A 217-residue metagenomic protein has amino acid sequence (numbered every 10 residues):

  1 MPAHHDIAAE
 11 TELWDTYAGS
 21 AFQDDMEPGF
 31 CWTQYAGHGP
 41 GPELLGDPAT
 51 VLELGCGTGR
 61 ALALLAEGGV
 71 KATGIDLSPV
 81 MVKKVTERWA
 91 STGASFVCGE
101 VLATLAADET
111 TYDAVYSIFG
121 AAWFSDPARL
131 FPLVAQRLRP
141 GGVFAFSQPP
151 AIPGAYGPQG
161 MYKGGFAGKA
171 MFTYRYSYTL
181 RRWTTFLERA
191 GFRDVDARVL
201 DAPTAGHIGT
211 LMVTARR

Functional and structural regions predicted by a protein language model:
M1-D47, R60: Conserved class I S-adenosyl-L-methionine
L52, T58-T104: Class I SAM-dependent methyltransferase SAM/SAH-binding core
A106-V115: A short acidic, Gly/Pro-enriched loop at the edge of an enzyme's catalytic core that lines a small-molecule cofactor
A114-A128: A short SAM/SAH-binding and catalytic strip from SAM-dependent methyltransferases
R129-V143: A short glycine-rich, Lys/Arg-flanked "PGG" loop and its adjoining helix->strand segment in the class I
V143-Y174: Conserved class I S-adenosyl-L-methionine
Y174-G191: Short alpha-helix
D201-R217: Core SAM-dependent methyltransferase catalytic element
